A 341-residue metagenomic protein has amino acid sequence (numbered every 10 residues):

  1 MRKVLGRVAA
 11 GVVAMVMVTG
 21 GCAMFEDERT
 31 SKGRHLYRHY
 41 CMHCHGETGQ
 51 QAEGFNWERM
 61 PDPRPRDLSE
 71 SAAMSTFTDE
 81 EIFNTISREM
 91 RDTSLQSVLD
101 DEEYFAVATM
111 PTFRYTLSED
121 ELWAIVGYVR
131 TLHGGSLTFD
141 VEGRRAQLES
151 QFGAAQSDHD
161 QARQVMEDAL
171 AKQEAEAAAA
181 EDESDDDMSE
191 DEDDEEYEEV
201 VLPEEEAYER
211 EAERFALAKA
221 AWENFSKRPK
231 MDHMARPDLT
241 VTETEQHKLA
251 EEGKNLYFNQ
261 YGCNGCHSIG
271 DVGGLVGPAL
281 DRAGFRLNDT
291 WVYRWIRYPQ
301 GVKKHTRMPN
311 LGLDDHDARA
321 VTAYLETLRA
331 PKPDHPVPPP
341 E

Functional and structural regions predicted by a protein language model:
M1-L5: N-terminal secretory signal peptides that target proteins for export/translocation
A9-G20: Bacterial N-terminal signal peptides
A23-E26: Bacterial signal peptide processing site
E28-H35: Short, low-complexity, disordered segments immediately C-terminal to signal peptides in bacterial exported proteins
R29, M74-S75, L117, E245-K248 (+2 more regions): Extracytoplasmic/periplasmic, Sec-exported soluble proteins
R34, G49-S87, T109-T116, F258 (+1 more regions): Gly/Gly-Pro-rich "capping" loops immediately C-terminal to redox-active cysteine motifs in periplasmic/lumenal
R38, S94-D271, R294, V302-E341: Flexible coil segments in periplasmic/lumen-exposed cytochrome c-class electron-transfer proteins
C44-Q50, R91-D100: Proline-centered turn/helix-capping motifs that create local helix->coil transitions or kinks
